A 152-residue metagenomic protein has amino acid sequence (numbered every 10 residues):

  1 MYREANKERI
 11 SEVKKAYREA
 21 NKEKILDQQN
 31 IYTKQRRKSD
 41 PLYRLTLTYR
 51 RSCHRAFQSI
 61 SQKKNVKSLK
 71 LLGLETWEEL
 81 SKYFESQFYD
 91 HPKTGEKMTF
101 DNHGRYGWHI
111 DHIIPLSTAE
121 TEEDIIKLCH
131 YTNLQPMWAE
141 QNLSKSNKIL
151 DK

Functional and structural regions predicted by a protein language model:
M1-H109: Contiguous alpha-helical segments
Y89-D90, L116, S144: Short, charged/polar surface micro-motifs in flexible loops or helix N-caps
E96-P136, N147: Histidine-centered nuclease catalytic patch
S144-K152: Short metal-binding segments enriched for Cys and/or His
